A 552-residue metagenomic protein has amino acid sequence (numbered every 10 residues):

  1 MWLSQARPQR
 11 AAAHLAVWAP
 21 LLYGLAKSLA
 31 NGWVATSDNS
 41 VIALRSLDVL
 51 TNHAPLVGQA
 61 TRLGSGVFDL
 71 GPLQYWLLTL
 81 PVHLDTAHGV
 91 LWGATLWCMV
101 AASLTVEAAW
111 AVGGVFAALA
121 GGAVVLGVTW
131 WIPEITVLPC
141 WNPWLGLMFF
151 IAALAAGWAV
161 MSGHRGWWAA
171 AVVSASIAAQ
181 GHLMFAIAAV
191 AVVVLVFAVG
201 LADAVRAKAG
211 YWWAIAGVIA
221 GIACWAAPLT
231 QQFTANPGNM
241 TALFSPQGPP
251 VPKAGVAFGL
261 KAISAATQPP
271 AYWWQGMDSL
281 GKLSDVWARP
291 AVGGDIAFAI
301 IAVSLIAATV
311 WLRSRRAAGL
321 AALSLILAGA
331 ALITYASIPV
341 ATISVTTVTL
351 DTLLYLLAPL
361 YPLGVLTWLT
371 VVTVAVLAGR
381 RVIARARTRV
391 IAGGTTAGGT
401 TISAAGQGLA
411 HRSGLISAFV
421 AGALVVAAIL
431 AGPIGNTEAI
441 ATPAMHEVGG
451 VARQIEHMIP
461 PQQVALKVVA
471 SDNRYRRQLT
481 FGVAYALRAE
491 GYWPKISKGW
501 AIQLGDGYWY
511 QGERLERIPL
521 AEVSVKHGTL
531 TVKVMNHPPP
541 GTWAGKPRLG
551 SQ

Functional and structural regions predicted by a protein language model:
M1-L25, L201-G221: Start-transfer (signal-anchor) and selected internal transmembrane alpha helices of multi-pass inner/ER membrane
L15, P72-W76, L84-V100, P139-P143 (+1 more regions): Loop-to-helix entry region of an early transmembrane alpha helix in multi-pass inner-membrane enzymes
G24-A26, V41-W76: Extracytosolic helix-loop segments that constitute the early lumenal/periplasmic catalytic or substrate-binding loops
R45-D48, A214-F298: Transmembrane-lumen/periplasm boundary regions of multi-pass, lipid-linked membrane glycan transferases
W92-G113, A152, A307-V310: Transmembrane-helix motifs of polytopic, lipid-linked glycan transferases
T105-T129: Transmembrane-helix signature of polytopic, membrane-embedded enzymes that assemble or transfer cell-envelope glycans
A153-A170: Membrane-interface transmembrane helices that cradle and orient dolichyl/undecaprenyl
W168-L183, A189-V194, A220-A223: Membrane-interface alpha helices of multi-pass inner-membrane proteins
